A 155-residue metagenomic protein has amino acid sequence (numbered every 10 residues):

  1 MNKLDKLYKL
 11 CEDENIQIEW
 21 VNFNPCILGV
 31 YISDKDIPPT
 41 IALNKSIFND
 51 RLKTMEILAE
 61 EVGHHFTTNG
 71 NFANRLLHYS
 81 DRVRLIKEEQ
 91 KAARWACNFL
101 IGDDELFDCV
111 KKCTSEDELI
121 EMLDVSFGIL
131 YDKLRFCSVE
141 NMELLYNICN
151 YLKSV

Functional and structural regions predicted by a protein language model:
M1-V155: Active-site hotspot residues in diverse enzymes, especially metal/ion-binding acidic/histidine motifs
